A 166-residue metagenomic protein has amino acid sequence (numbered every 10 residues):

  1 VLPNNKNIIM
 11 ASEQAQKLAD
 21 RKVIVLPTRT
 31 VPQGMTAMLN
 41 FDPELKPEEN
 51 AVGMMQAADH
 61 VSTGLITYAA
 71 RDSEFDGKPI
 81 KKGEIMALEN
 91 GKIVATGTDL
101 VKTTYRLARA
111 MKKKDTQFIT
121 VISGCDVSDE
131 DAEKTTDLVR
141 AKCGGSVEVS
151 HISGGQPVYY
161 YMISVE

Functional and structural regions predicted by a protein language model:
L2-E166: N-terminal loops that bind phosphate or other acidic moieties and the adjacent beta-alpha structural core
